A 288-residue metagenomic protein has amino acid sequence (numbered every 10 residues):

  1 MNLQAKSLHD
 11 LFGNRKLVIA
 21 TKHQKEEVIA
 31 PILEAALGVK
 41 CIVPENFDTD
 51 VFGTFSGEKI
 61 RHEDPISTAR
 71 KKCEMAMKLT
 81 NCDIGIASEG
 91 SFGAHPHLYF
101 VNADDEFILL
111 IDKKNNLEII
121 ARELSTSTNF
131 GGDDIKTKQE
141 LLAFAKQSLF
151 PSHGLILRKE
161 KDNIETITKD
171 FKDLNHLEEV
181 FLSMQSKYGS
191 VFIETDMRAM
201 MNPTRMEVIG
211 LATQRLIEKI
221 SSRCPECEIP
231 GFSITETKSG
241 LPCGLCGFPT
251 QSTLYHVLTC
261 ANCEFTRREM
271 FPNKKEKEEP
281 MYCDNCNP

Functional and structural regions predicted by a protein language model:
Q4-L33: N-terminal beta1-alpha1 ligand-phosphate binding loop
A35-F52: N-terminal glycine-rich anion-binding loops that anchor highly charged ligand groups
F47-T68: N-terminal beta-loop-helix "entrance" segment that forms/cooperates in small-molecule cofactor or anionic ligand
A76-P96: Glycine-rich phosphate-binding loop
G93-K114: Short Gly/Thr/Asp-enriched flexible loops that form oxyanion-binding sites at enzyme active sites
N116-E165: Glycine-rich phosphate-binding loop plus the immediately following alpha-helix
A145-R223: Active-site rim beta-loop-alpha module in soluble metabolic enzymes
L211-P288: Cys/His-rich short segments
